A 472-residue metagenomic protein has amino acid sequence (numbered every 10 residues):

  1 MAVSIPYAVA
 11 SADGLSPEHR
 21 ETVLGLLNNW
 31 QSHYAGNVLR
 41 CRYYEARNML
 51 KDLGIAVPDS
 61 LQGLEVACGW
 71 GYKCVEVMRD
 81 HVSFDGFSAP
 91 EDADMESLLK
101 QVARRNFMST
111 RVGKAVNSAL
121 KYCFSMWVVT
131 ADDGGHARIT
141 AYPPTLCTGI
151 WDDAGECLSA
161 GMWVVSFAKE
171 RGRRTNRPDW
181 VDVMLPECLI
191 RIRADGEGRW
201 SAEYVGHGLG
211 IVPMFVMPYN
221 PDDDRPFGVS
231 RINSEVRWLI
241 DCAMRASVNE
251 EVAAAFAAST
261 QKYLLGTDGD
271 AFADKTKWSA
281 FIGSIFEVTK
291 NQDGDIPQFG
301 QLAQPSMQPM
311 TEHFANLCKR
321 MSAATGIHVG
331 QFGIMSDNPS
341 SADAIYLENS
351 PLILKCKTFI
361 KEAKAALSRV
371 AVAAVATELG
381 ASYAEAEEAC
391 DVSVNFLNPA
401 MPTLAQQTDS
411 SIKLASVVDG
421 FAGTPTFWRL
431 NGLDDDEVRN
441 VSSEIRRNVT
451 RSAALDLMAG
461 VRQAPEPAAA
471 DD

Functional and structural regions predicted by a protein language model:
M1, M244, V248-E251, A255 (+1 more regions): Glycine- and charge-rich intrinsically disordered segments
M1-Y142, C157, M335, A459 (+1 more regions): Extended, helix-rich architectural segments
A89-D92, T289-T408, S443-V449, D456-L457: Surface-exposed loop-to-helix/strand elements on domain peripheries
L99, C318, A371, T424-P425: Generic structural marker for isolated residues within well-ordered, non-membrane alpha-helices of soluble domains
L120-K121, M126-V229: Extended, regular secondary-structure scaffolds
W200-E348, N395: Extended, charged amphipathic alpha-helical segments
S410-A415, F421-V441: Membrane-proximal bilayer-interacting regions
N431-A464: Long, highly charged low-complexity segments enriched in Glu/Asp and Lys/Arg with interspersed Ser/Thr
